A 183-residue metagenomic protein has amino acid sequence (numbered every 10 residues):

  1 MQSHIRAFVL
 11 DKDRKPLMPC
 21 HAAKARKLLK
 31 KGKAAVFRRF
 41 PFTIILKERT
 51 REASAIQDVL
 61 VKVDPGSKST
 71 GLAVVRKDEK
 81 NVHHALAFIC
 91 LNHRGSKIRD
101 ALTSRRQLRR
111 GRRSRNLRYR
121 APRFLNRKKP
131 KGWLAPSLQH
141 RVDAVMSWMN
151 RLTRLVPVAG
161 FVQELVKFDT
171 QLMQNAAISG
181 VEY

Functional and structural regions predicted by a protein language model:
S3-R26, K30-K33, F37-I56, P65-T70 (+1 more regions): Positively charged, helix-rich recognition surfaces that bind polyanionic ligands
L60-K62: Short glycine-aspartate micro-motif
